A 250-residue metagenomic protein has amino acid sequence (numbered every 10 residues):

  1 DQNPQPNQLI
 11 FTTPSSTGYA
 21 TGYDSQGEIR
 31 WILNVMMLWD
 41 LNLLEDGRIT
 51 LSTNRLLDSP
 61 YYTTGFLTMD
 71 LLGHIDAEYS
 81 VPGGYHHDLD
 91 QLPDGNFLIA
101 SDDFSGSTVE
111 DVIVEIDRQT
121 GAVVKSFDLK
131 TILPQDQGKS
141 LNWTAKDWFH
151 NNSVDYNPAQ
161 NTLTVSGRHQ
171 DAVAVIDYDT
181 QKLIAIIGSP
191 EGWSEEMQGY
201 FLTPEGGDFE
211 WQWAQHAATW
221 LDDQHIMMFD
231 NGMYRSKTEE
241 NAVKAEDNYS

Functional and structural regions predicted by a protein language model:
D1-S250: Histidine-/acidic-rich catalytic cores in large beta-rich domains
